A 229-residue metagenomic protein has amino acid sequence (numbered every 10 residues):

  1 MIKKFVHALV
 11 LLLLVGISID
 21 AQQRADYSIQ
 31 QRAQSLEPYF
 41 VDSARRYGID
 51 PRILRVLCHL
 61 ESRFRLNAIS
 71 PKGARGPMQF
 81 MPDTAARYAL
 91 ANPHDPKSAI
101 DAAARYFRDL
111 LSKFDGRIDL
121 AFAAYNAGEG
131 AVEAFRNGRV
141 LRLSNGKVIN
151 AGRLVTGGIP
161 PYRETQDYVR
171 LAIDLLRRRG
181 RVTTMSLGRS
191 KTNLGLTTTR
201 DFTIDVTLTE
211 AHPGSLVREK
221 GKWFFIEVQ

Functional and structural regions predicted by a protein language model:
M1-R45, L66-N67, A86-L90, S215-V228: N-terminal export signals and maturation junctions of secreted/periplasmic proteins
D20-F64, D83, L90, K97-R105 (+2 more regions): Export/targeting segments at the very N-terminus of extracytoplasmic proteins
R52-R55, H94, D115-A124, T183-G188: Surface-exposed patches in mature extracellular/periplasmic domains of secreted proteins
S62-R65, A74, T84-R87, A127-V132: Solvent-exposed loop/turn segments at secondary-structure junctions within structured extracellular/periplasmic domains
R63-I69, L110-K113, E129-R139: Secretory-pathway/luminal and periplasmic proteins that interact with or process carbohydrate-rich
P71-L90, S98-F107, N145-A151, A172: Substrate-binding/active-site groove segments that recognize and process beta-1,4-linked N-acetyl-hexosamine
A121-V182: Catalytic and substrate-binding regions of cell-wall glycan-acting enzymes that process beta-1,4-linked
T183-Q229: Low-complexity, Gly/Ser/Thr/Pro-rich intrinsically disordered linker/tail segments
